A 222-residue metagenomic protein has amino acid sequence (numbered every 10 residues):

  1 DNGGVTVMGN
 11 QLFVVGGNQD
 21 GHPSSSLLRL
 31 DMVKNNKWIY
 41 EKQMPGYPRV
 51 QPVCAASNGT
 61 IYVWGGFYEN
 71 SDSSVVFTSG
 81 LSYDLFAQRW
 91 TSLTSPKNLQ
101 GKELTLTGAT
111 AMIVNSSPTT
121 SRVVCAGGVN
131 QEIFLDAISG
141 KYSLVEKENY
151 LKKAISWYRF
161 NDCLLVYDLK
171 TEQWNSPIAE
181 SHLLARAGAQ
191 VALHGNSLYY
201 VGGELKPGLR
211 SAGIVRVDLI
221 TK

Functional and structural regions predicted by a protein language model:
D1-K222: Kelch-like beta-propeller repeat domains
